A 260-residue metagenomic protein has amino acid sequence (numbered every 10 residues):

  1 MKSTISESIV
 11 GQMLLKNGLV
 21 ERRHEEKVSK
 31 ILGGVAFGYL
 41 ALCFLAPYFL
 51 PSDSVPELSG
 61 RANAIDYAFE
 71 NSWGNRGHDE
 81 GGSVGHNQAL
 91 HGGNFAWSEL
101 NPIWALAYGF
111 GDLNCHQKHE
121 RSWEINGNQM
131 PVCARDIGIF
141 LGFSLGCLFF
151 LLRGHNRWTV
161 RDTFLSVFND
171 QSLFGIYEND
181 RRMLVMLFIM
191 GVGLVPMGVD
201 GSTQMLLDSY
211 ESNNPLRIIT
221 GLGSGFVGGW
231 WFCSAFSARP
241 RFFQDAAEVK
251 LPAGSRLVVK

Functional and structural regions predicted by a protein language model:
M1-D53: Hydrophobic secretory-pathway targeting helix
K2-R23, R157-M183, F243-K260: Membrane-interfacial, low-structure loops and terminal tails that flank and connect transmembrane helices in multi-pass
L19-G33, D180-M190, E211-N214, I218: Membrane-water interface of alpha-helical transmembrane segments
V35-C43, L113, G142-G146, N179-M205: Small-polar-interrupted transmembrane alpha-helices in polytopic inner-membrane proteins
S52-M130: Extracytosolic (periplasmic/ER-lumenal) interhelical loops and adjacent juxtamembrane/interface segments of multi-pass
D53-E57, R121-P131, G198-S224: Interfacial helix-loop-helix junctions of multi-pass membrane proteins
W123-T163: Mid-length scaffold segments of soluble, non-membrane domains
G142-C147, L222-A238: Hydrophobic cores of alpha-helical transmembrane segments in multi-pass inner/ER membrane proteins, independent
